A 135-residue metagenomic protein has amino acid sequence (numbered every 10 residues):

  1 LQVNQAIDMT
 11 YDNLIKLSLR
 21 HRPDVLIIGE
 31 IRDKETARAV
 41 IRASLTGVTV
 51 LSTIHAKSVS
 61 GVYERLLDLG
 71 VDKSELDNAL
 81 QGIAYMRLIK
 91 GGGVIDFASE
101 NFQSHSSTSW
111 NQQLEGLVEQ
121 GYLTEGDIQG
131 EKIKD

Functional and structural regions predicted by a protein language model:
L1-D135: Short, flexible helix-loop junctions that flank or precede catalytic/ligand sites
